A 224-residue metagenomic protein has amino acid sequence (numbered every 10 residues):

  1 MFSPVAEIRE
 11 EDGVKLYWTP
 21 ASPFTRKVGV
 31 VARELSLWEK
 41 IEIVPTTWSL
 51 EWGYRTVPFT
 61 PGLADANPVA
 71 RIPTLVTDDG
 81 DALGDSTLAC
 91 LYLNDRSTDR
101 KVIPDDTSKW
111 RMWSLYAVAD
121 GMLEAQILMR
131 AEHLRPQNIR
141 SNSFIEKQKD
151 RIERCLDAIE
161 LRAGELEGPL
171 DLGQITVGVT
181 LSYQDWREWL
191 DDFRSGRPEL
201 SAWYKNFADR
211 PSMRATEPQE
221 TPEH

Functional and structural regions predicted by a protein language model:
M1-N142: GST-like domain detector, emphasizing the conserved glutathione-binding G-site in the N-terminal thioredoxin-like
T25, A64, L83-G84, I103-P104 (+5 more regions): Generic, ordered loop/turn and secondary-structure boundary motif
C90, N94, W113-Y116, L156 (+2 more regions): Non-transmembrane alpha-helical segments in soluble domains of secreted/periplasmic/extracellular proteins
D105-S108, L170-L172, P218-T221: Short, surface-exposed recognition loops or helix-turn segments adjacent to catalytic cores
A119-K205: GST-like fold's C-terminal all-alpha helical module
D192-H224: Long hydrophobic alpha-helical segments typical of transmembrane helices together with their membrane-interfacial
